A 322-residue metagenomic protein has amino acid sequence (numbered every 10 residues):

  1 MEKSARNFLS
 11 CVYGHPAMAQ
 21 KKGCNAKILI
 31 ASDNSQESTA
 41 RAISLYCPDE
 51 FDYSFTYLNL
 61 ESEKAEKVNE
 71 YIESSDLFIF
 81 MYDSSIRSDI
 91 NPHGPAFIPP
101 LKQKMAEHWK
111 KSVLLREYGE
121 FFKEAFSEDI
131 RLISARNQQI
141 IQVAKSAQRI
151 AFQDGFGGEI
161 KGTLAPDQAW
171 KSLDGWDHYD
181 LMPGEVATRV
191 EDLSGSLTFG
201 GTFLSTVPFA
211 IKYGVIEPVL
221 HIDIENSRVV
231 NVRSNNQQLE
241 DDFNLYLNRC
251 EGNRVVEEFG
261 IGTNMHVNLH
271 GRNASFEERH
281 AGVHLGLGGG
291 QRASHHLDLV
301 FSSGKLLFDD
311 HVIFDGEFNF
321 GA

Functional and structural regions predicted by a protein language model:
M1-E217, G316, F320-G321: Active-site bordering "gate/hinge" segments that shape substrate access to catalytic or cofactor-binding pockets
A31-D33, G200, E225, V232 (+1 more regions): Generic beta-strand/beta-sheet core signal
F156, P166, G201-F203, R228 (+4 more regions): A broadly conserved detector of short glycine/acidic/proline-rich loop/turn motifs that flank catalytic sites and bind
T206, K212-H221, Q237-L245: Conserved mixed alpha/beta catalytic, RNA-binding, or beta-rich assembly cores of soluble enzyme, regulatory
P218-R233, L306: Active-site and channel-lining beta-strand-loop segments that bind or position nucleotide-derived/phosphorylated
V230-E258: A beta-strand-loop signature enriched in Asp, Gly, Thr, and Trp that corresponds to the sialidase/neuraminidase Asp-box
E251-K305: Cysteine/selenocysteine-centered motifs that mediate thiol-based redox chemistry or coordinate metal-sulfur cofactors
S294-A322: Compact functional segments
